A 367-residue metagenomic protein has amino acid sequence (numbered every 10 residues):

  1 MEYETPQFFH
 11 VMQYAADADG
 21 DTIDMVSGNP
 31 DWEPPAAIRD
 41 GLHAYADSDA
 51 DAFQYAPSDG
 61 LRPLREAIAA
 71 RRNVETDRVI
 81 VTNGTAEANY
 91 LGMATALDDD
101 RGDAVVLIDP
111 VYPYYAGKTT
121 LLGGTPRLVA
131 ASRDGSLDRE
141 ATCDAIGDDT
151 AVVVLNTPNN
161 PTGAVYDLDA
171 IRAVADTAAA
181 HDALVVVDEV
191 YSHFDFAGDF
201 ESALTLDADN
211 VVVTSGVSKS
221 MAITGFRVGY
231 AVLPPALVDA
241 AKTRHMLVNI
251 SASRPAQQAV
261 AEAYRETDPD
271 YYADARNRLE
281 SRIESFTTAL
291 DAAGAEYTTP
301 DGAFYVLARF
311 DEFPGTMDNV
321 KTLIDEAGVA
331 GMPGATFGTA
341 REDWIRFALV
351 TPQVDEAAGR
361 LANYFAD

Functional and structural regions predicted by a protein language model:
E2-L91, E266, I283, D367: N-terminal small-domain helix-loop-helix segment of the aminotransferase-like
A18, L122, T177-H181, A293 (+1 more regions): Helix C-cap/helix->beta junction micro-motif
A94-L155: PLP-dependent aminotransferase-like
D103, A180-L184, A208-D209: A short helix->loop->beta-strand "cap" motif at the edges of active sites that frequently abuts
R133-D195: Active-site phosphate-binding strand-loop segment of PLP-dependent enzymes
V212-N277: Conserved core segment of the aminotransferase class I/II
A261, R276-T287, D291, Y297-F310: Conserved glycine-rich beta-strand-loop-beta hairpin in the small C-terminal domain of fold type I
T322-V329, G338-D367: PLP-dependent enzyme catalytic core of the Aspartate aminotransferase-like
